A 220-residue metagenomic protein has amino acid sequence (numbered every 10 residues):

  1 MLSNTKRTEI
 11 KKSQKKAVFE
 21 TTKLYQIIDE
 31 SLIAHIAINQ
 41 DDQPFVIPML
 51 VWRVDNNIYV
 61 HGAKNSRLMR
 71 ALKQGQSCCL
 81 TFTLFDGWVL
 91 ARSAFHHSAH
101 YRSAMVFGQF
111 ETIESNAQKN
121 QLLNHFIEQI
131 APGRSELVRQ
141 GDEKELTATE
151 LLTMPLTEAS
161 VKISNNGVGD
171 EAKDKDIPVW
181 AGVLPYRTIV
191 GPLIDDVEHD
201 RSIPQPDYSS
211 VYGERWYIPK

Functional and structural regions predicted by a protein language model:
M1-R7, K119-K220: C-terminal edge-of-domain segments
N4-Y59, R70: An N-terminal domain-cap segment
I38-D41, L68, A91-F95, R139-G141: Catalytic micro-motifs at enzyme active sites that drive phosphoryl/nucleotidyl and oxygen chemistry
N57, S77, Q109, E150 (+1 more regions): Structural motif
N65-H125: Short, structured beta-strand-loop surface elements
